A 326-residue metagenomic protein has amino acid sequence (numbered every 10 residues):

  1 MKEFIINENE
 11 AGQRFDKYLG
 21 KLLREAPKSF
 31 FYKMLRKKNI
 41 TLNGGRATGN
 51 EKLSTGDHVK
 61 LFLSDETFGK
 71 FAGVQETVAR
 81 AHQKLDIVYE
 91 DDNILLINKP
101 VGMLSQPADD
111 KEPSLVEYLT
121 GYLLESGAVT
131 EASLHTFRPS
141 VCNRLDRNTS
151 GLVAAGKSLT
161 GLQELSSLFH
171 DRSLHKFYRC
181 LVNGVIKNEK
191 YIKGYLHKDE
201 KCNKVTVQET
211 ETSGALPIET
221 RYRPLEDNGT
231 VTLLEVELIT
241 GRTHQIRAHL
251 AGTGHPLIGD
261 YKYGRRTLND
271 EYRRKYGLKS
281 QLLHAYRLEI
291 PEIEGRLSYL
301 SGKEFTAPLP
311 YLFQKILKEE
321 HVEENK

Functional and structural regions predicted by a protein language model:
M1-K201, L216, P308-E320: RNA pseudouridine synthases
M1-K33, D65, R80-L85, T212-E219 (+3 more regions): Pseudouridine synthases involved in rRNA/tRNA modification
G44, G229-T230, L234-E237: Short histidine-centered loop motifs in beta-beta connectors
T48-K52, E235, S280: Short, surface-exposed secondary-structure edge patches
V88-Y89, D146, H197, R223-E226 (+2 more regions): Well-ordered beta-strand positions
L165, R242-L250: Short beta-strand segments enriched for Tyr within beta-sheet-rich domains, predominantly fibronectin type III
V182, R221-P224: Conserved hydrophobic positions within beta-strands
N203-S213: Short aromatic-glycine motifs in intrinsically disordered, low-complexity regions
